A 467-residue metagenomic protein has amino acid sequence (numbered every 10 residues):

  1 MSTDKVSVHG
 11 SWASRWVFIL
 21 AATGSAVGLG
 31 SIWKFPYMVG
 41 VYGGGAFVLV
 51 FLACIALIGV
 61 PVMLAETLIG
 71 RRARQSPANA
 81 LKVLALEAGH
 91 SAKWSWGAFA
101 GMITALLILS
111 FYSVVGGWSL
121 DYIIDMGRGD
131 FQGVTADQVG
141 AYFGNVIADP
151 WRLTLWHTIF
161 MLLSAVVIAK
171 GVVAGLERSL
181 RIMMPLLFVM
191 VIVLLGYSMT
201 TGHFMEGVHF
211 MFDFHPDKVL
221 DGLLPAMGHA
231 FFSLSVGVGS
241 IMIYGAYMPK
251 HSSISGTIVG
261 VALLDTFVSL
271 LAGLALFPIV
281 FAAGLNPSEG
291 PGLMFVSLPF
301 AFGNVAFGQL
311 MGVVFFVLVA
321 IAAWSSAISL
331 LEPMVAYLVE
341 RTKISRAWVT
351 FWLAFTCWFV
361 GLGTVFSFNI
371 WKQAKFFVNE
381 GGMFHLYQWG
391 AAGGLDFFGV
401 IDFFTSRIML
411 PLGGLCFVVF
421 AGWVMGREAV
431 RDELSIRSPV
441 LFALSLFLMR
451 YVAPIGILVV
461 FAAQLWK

Functional and structural regions predicted by a protein language model:
M1-W33, V62-T67, R71-F99, P249-S253 (+1 more regions): Membrane-interface "cap" regions at the ends of multi-pass membrane proteins
S2-W12, E177, R181-W324, I328 (+2 more regions): Membrane-embedded translocation segments of transport machinery
V6-G10, M38-Y42, R72-A100, S113-V173 (+5 more regions): Inter-helical loop and helix-membrane interface segments of multi-pass membrane transporters/permeases
S11-A22, F47-V50, S91-L106, L155-T158 (+5 more regions): Select transmembrane alpha-helical segments in multipass membrane proteins
V17-C54, G239-G245, G256-V259, L263-L264 (+1 more regions): Transmembrane helix-boundary motif of multi-pass solute transporters/channels
V17-I19, S25, T154-L155, L264-L270 (+4 more regions): Loop-to-transmembrane helix boundary motifs in multi-pass membrane proteins
G40-E66, R152-L153, S406-G413: Extracellular loop-to-transmembrane helix junctions
W96-T104, T342-A354, F398-I457: C-terminal membrane-solvent junction of multi-pass transporters and transport-like membrane proteins
